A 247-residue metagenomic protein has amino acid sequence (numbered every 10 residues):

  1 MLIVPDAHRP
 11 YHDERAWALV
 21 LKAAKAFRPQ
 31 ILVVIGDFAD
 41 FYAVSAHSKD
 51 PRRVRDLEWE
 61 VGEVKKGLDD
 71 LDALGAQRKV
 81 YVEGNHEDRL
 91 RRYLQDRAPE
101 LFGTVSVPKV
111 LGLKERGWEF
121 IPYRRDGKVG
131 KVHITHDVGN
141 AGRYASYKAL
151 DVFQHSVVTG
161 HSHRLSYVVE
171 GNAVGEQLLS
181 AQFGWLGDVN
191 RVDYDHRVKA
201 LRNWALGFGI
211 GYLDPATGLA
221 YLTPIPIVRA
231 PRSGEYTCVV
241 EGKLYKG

Functional and structural regions predicted by a protein language model:
M1, D126-H133: Beta-strand-turn-beta hairpins that frame and shape the catalytic cleft of phosphate-ester-processing enzymes
V4, R9-K114: Core catalytic region of metal-dependent phosphoesterases/phosphodiesterases, especially metallo-beta-lactamase-like
V4-P5, I35, V82-G84, Y123 (+3 more regions): Short His-Asn-centered micro-motif
A18-L21, K66-D69, F120-R125, G142-Y147: A generic local structural motif
A26, Y221-L244: Polar, enzyme-active/binding microenvironments
R78-N85, I121-R124, T223-I227: Acidic carboxylate-rich catalytic motifs and surrounding loops in phosphoryl-/glycosyl-chemistry enzymes
L111-V129: Short acidic low-complexity segments
K131-I225: Conserved beta-sheet core of the metallophosphoesterase superfamily
